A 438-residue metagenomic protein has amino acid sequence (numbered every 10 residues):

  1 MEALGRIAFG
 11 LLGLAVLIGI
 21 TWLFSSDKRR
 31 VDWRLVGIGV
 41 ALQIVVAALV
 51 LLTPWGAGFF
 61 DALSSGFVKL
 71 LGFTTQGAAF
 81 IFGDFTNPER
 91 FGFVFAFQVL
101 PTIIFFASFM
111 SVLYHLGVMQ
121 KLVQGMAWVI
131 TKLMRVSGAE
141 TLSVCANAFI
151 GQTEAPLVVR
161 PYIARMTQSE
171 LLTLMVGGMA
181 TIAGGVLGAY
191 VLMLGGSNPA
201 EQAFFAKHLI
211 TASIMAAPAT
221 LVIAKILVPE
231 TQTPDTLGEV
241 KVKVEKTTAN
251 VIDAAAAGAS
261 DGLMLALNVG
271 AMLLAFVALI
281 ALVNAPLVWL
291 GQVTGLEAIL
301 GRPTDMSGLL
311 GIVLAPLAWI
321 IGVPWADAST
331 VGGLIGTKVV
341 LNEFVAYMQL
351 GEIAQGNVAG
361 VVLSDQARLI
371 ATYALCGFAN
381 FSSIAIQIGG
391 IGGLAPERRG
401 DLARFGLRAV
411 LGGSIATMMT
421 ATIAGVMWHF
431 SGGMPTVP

Functional and structural regions predicted by a protein language model:
M1-V99, D253-A256, L273-L279, A395-V437: N-terminal alpha-helical transmembrane segments of multi-pass membrane transport and channel/translocase proteins
G13-F24, G39-L51, I103-V112, T181-L192 (+5 more regions): Hydrophobic core segments of alpha-helical transmembrane domains in multi-pass membrane transport and ion-translocation
A48-I81, P234-L237, V283-V313, A326-V331 (+1 more regions): Interfacial/capping segments of alpha-helical transmembrane domains
G56, F73, G117-M119, K241-A257 (+1 more regions): Short, membrane-interfacial amphipathic segments enriched in basic
F73-V136: Hydrophobic alpha-helical hairpins/lids featuring a short glycine-rich hinge
L133-L194, V251, G332-I423: Alpha-helical membrane segments and immediately flanking helix-loop junctions that form or couple to the substrate/ion
I214-L265: Long, contiguous bundles of hydrophobic transmembrane helices that form the permeation core of multi-pass
S260-N357: Transmembrane helical segments that form the transport core of multi-pass membrane transport proteins
